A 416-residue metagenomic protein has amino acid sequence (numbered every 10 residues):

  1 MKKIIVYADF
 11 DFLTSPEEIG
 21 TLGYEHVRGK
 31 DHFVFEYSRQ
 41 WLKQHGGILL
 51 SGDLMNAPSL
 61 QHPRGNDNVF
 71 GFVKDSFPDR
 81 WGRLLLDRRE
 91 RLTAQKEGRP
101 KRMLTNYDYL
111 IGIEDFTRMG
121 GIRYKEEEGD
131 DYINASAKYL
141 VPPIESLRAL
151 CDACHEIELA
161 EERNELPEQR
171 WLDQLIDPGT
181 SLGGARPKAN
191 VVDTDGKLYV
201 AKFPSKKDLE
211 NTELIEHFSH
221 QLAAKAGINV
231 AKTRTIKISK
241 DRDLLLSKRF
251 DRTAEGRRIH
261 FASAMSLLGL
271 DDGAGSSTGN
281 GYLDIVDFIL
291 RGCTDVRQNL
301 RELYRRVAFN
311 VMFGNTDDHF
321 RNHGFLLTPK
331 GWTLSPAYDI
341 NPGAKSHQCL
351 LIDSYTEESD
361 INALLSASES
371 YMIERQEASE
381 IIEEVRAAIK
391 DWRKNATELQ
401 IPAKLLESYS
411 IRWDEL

Functional and structural regions predicted by a protein language model:
M1-F320, G324-L416: Phosphate/dinucleotide-binding and metal-coordinating scaffold of catalytic cores in nucleotide-dependent enzymes
